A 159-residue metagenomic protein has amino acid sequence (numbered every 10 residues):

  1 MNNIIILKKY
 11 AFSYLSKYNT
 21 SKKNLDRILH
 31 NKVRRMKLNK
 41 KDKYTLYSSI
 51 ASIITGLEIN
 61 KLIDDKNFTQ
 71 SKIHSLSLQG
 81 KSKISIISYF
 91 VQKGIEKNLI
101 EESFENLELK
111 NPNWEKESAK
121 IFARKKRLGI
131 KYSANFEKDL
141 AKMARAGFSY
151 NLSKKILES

Functional and structural regions predicted by a protein language model:
M1-S159: An alpha-helical, amphipathic repeat domain used for nucleic-acid recognition, typified by the mTERF helical solenoid
